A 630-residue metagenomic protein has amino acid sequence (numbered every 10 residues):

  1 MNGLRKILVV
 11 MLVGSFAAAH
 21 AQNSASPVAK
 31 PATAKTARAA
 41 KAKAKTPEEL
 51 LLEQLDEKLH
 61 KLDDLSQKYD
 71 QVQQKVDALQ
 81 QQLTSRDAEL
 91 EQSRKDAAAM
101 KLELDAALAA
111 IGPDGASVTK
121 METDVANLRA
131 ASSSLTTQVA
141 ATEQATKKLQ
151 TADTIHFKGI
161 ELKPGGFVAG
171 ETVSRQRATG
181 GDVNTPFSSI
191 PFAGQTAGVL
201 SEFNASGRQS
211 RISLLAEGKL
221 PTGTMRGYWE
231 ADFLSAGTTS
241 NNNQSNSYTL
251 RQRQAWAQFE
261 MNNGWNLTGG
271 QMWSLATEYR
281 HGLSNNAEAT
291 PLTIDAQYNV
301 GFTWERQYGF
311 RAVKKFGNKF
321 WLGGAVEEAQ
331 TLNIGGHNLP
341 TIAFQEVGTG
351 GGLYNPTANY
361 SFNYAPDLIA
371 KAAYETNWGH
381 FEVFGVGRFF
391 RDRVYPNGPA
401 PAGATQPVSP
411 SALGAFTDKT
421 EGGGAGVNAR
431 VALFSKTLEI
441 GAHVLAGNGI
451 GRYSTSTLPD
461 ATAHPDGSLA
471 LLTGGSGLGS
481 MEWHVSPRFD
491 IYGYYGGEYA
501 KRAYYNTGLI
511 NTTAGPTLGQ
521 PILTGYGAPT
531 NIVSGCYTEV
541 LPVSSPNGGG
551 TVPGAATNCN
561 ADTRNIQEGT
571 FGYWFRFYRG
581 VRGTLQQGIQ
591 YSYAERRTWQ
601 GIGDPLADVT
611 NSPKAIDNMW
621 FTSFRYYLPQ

Functional and structural regions predicted by a protein language model:
G3-H20: Gram-negative bacterial Sec-dependent N-terminal signal peptides
Q22-G181, L541: N-terminal periplasmic/intermembrane-space "pro-region" immediately following the signal or transit peptide
Q150-P186, F192-P340, F362-H380, V431 (+2 more regions): Outer membrane beta-barrel
A152-T154, L200-N204, N243-S245, A296-V300 (+8 more regions): Outer-membrane beta-barrel proteins
F157, F203-Q209, S245-Q252, G301-E305 (+6 more regions): Transmembrane beta-barrel outer-membrane domains
A178-D182, T239-Y248, R280-A287, I334-A358 (+7 more regions): Outer-membrane beta-barrel translocator domains and adjoining extracellular loop/strand segments of Gram-negative
T376-G569: Detector for outer-membrane/organellar transmembrane beta-barrel domains, recognizing the amphipathic beta-strand
K614-Q630: Outer-membrane beta-barrel "beta-signal"
